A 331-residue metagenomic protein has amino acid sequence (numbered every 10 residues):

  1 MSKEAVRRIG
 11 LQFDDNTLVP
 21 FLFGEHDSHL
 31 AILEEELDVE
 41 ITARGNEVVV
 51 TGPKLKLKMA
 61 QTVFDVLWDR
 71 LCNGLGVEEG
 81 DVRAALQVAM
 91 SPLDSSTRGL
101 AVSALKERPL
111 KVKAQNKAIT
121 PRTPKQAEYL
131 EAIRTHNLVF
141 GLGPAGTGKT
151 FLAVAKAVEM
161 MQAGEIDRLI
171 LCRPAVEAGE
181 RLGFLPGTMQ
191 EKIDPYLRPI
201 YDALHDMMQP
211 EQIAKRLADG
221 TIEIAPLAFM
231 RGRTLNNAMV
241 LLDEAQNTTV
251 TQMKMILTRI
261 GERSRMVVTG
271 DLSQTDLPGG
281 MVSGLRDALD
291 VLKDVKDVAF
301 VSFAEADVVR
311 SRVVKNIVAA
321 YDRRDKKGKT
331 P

Functional and structural regions predicted by a protein language model:
S2-F21: Short glycine-/aliphatic-rich beta-strand segments at the starts of folded cytosolic domains
N16, D27, K54-L55, N247 (+1 more regions): Short, surface-exposed acidic/glycine-rich loop or hinge patches that mediate macromolecular interfaces
L18-E35: Short amphipathic alpha-helix segments
L22, A60-V63, M253: Hydrophobic side chains in well-ordered alpha-helices
A31-I32, L37-E40, N46: Compact, well-ordered interaction domains used in eukaryotic information-processing assemblies
T42-K106: Interdomain "pre-motor" coupling segment immediately N-terminal to P-loop NTPase/helicase cores
E47, A114-P124, A132-L242, Q246-P331: Conserved helicase motor core of SF1/SF2 NTP-dependent helicases
R98-P121, Q126-A127: P-loop NTP-binding catalytic core
